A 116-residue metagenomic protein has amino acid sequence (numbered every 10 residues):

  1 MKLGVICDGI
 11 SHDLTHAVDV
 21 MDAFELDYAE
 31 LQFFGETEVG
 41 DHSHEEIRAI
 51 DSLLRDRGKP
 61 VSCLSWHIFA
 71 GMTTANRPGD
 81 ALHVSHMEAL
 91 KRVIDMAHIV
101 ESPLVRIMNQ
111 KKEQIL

Functional and structural regions predicted by a protein language model:
M1-L104: N-terminal pre-domain/capping segments
M108-Q110: Short, well-ordered beta-to-alpha junction loops that form the rim of enzyme active sites and present histidine/acidic
Q114-L116: Active-site cleft segment of glycoside hydrolase catalytic domains centered on the general acid/base Glu
